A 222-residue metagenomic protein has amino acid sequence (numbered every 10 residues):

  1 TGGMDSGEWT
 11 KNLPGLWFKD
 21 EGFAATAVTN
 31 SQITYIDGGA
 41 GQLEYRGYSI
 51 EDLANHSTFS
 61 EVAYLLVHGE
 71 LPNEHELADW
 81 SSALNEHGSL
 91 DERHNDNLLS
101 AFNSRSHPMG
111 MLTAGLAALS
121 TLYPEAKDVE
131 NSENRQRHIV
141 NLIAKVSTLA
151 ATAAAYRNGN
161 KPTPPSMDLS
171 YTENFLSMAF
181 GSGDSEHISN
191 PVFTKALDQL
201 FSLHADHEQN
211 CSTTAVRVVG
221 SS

Functional and structural regions predicted by a protein language model:
T1-S222: Hydrophobic alpha-helical bundle cores within soluble ligand-binding/oligomerization subdomains
